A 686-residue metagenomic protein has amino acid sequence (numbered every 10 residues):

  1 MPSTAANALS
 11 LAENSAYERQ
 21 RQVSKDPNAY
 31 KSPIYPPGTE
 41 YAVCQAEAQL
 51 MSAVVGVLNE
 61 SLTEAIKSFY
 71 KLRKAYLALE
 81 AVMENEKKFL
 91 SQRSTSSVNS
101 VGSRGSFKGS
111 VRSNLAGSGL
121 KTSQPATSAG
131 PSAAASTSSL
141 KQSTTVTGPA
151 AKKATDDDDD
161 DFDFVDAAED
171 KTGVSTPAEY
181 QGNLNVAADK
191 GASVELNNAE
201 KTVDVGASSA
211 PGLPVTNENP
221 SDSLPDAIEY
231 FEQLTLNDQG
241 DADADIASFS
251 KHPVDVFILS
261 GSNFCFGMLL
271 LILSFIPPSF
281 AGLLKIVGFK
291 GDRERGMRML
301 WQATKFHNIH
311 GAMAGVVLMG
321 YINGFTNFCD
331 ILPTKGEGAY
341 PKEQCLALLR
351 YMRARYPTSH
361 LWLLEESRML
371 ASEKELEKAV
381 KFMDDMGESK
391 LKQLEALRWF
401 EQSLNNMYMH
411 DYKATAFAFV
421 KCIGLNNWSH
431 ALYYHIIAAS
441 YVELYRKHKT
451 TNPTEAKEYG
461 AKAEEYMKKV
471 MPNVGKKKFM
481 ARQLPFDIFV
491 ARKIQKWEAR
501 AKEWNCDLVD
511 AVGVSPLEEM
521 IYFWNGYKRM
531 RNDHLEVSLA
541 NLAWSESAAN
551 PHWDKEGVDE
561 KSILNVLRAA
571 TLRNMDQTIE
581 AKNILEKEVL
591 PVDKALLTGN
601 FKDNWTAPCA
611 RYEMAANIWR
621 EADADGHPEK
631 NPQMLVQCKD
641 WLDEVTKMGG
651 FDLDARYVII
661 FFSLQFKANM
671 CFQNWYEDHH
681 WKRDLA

Functional and structural regions predicted by a protein language model:
M1-L348, W399, Y408-H410, F419-V420 (+3 more regions): Short coil/linker segments at helix-helix boundaries
S24-K25, L79-S94, M297-A312, M352-E365 (+5 more regions): Charged/polar, low-hydrophobicity segments characteristic of intrinsically disordered regions and flexible loops
P37, C44, A48-M51, I258-G261 (+12 more regions): "A position-specific structural signal for the A-helix of alpha-solenoid helical repeats
S94-G109, I322, T326, E377-K378 (+3 more regions): Long, charge-rich low-complexity segments
S106, E200, D204, P220 (+9 more regions): Intrinsically disordered, low-complexity activation-like regions
K285-K290, T304-F306, A339, L349-P357 (+6 more regions): Solenoid-like repeat scaffolds
A314-I322, C345, L349, R353-F419 (+4 more regions): Extended alpha-solenoid helical-repeat scaffolds
A439, E443-R611, D625-K682, A686: Eukaryotic alpha-helical solenoid repeat scaffolds
